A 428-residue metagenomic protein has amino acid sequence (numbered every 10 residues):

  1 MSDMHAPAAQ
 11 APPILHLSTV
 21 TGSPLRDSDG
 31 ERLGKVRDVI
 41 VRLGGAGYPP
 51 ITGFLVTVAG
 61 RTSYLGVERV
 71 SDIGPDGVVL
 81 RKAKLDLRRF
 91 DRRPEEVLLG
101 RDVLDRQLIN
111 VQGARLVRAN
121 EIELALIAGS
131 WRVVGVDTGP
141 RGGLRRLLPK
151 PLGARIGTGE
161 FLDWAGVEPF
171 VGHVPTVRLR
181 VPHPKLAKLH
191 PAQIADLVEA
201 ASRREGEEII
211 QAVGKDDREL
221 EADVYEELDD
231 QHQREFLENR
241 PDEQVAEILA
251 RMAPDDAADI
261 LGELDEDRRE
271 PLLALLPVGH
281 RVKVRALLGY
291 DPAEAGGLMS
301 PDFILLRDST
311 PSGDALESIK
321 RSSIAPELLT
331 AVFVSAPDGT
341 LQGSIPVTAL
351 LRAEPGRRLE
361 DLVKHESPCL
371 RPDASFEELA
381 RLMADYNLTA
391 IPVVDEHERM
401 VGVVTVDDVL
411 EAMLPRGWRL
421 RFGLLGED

Functional and structural regions predicted by a protein language model:
D3-P24, D91-G100: Short acidic/polar N-terminal linker immediately downstream of export determinants
Q10, V56-G60, L65-D105, I109-N110 (+1 more regions): Hydrophobic packing positions in regular secondary-structure scaffolds
A11, G22-D27, R37-S63, I122: N-terminal beta-strand/beta-hairpin edge segment
S18, R32, G47-P49, H190-P191: Short, surface-exposed loop/turn motifs at beta-strand boundaries within globular domains
D29, G47-Y48, P75, W131: Short, solvent-exposed coil/turn segments at beta-strand boundaries
R32-D38, G343: Short beta-strand segments
